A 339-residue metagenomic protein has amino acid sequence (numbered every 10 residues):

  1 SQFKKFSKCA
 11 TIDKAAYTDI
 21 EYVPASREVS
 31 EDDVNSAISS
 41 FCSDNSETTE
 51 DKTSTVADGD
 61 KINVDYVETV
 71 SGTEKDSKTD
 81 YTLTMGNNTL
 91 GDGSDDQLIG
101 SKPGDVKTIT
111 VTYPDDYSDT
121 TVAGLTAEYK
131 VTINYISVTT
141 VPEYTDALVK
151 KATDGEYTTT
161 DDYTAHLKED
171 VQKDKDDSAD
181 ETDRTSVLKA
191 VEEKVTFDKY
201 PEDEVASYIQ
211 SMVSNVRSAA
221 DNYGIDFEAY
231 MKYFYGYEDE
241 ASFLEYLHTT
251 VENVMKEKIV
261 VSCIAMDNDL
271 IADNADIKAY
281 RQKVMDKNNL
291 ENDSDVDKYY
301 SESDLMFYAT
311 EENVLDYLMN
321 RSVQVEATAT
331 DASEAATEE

Functional and structural regions predicted by a protein language model:
S1-E339: FKBP-type peptidyl-prolyl cis-trans isomerases
